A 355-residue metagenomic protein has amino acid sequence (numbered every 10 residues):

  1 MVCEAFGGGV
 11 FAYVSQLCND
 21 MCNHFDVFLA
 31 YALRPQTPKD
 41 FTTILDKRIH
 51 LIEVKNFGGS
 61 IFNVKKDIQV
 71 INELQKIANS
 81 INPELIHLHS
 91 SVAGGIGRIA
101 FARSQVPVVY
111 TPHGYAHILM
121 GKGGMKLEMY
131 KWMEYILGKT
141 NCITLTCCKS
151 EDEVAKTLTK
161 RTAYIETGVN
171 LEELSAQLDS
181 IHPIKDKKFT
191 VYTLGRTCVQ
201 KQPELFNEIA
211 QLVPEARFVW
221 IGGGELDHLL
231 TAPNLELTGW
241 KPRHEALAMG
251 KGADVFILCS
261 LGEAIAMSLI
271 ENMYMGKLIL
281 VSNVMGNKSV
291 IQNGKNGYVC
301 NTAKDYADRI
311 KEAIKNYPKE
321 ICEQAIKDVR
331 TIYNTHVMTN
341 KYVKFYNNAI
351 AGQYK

Functional and structural regions predicted by a protein language model:
V2-Q16, D20-K66, V154-K156, G224 (+1 more regions): N-terminal strand-loop element at the rim of the active site of nucleotide-sugar-dependent glycosyltransferases
L88-G94, P112: Short His-centered aromatic/hydrophobic patch
L127-T144: Membrane-proximal helix-turn-helix segments that form the acceptor-binding/catalytic region of lipid-linked
P183-K201, N207-Q211: Conserved donor-binding/catalytic core segment of Leloir-type glycosyltransferases
Q200, K319-A351: A charged, aromatic-enriched C-terminal amphipathic alpha-helix characteristic of glycosyltransferases across folds
W240, N293-K304, E312-P318: Conserved acidic donor-binding segment of nucleotide-sugar-dependent glycosyltransferases
L261: Aromatic "clamp/platform" in nucleotide-sugar-dependent glycosyltransferases that forms part of the donor/acceptor
L278-V281: Short hydrophobic beta-strand element within catalytic cores of glycosyltransferases and related nucleotide-activated
